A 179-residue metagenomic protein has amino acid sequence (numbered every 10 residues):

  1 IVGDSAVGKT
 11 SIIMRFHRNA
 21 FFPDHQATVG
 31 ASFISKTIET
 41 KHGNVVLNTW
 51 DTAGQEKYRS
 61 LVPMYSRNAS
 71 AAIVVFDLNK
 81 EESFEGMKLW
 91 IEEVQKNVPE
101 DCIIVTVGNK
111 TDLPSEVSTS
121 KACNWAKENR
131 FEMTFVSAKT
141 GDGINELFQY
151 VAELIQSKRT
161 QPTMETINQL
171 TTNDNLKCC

Functional and structural regions predicted by a protein language model:
I1-A6, T10, H17, E39-N44 (+1 more regions): Conserved P-loop small GTPase signature centered on TRAFAC-class small GTPases
I12, G30, T49-D51, I73 (+4 more regions): Residue-level signature of catalytic and energy-coupling elements of molecular machines, predominantly ATP/GTP-dependent
R15-F22: Short Pro/Gly-enriched beta-strand edge/turn motifs at strand-loop
D24-V62, S66-R67: Switch I (G2) and immediately adjacent beta-strands of P-loop GTPase domains
N48-W50, L61, F76, S83 (+1 more regions): WD40-repeat beta-propellers
K57-L61, S83, K121, G143: Short acidic active-site motifs
R67, L89-E92, Q149: Generic recognition of well-ordered alpha-helical segments within structured catalytic/regulatory domains
N68-K88, V98-C102, T111-V117, K139: Conserved Switch II/interswitch segment of TRAFAC-class P-loop GTPases
